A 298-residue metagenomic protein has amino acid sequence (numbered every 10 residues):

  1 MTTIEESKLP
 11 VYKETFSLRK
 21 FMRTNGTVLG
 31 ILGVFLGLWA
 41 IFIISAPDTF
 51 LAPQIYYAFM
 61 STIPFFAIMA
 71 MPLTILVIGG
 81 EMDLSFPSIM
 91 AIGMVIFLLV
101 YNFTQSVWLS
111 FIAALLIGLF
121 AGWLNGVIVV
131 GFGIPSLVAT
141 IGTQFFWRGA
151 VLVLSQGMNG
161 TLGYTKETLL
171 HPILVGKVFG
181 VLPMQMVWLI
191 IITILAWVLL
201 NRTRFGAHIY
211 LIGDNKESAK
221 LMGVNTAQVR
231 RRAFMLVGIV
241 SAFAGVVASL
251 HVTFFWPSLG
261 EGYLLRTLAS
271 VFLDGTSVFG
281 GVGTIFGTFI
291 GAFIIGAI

Functional and structural regions predicted by a protein language model:
T2-A70, T104-L109, Q228: Membrane-interfacial amphipathic/re-entrant helices at transmembrane-helix boundaries
I31-I43, L73, Q144, R148-G149 (+4 more regions): Hydrophobic core segments of alpha-helical transmembrane domains in multi-pass membrane transport and ion-translocation
V34-L51, G79, L154-S155, W197-R204: Structural signal for alpha-helical transmembrane segments and their membrane-water exit/capping regions in multi-pass
W39-I44, D48-F103, I128-I134, A269-I285: Single transmembrane alpha-helix segments in multi-pass membrane proteins
I55, I194-M235: Membrane-helix/interface signature in polytopic inner-membrane proteins
T104-Q144, I290-I295: Alpha-helical transmembrane segments within multi-pass membrane transporters and channels
S136-T203, V229-R232, H251-G260: Transmembrane helix-bundle core of multi-pass membrane transporters and related energy-transducing complexes
S241, H251-I298: Transmembrane alpha-helical segments in multi-pass inner-membrane proteins
